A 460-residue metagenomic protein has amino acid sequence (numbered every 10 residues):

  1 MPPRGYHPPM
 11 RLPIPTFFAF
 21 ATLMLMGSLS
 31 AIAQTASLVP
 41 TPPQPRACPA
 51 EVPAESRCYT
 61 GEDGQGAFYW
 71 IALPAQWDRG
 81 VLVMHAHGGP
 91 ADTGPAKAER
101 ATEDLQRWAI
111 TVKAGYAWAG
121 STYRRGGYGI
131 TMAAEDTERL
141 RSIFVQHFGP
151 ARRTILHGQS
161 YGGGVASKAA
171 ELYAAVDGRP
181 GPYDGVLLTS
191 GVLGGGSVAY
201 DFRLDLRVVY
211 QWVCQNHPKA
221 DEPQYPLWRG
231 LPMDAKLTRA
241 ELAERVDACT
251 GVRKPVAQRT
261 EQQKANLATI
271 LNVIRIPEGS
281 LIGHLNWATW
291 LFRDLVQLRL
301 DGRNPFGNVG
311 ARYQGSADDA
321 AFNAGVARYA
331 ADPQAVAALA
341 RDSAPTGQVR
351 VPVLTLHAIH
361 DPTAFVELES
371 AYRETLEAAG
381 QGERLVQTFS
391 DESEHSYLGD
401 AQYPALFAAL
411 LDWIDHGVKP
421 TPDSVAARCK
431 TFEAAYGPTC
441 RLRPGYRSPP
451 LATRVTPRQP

Functional and structural regions predicted by a protein language model:
A33-A109, D332-P333, V425-P460: Catalytic-loop region of hydrolases
A36-A50, G191-S343: Accessory cap/linker subdomain of secreted extracellular hydrolases
V81, G88-G89, A98-I130, A134 (+1 more regions): Active-site machinery of serine-nucleophile hydrolases
L140-S160: Gly/Ser-rich "nucleophile elbow"/oxyanion-hole loop immediately N-terminal to the catalytic nucleophile in hydrolases
R153-W212: Primarily recognizes the serine-hydrolase "nucleophile elbow" in alpha/beta-hydrolase and SGNH/GDSL folds
C249, V256-W290, D294-L300, R350 (+1 more regions): Alpha/beta-hydrolase-fold serine-hydrolase catalytic core, especially in secreted/extracellular enzymes
T355-H357: Short beta-strand/loop motif that positions the catalytic acidic residue of the alpha/beta-hydrolase fold
T363-L368: Conserved alpha/beta-hydrolase "acid-adjacent" motif
